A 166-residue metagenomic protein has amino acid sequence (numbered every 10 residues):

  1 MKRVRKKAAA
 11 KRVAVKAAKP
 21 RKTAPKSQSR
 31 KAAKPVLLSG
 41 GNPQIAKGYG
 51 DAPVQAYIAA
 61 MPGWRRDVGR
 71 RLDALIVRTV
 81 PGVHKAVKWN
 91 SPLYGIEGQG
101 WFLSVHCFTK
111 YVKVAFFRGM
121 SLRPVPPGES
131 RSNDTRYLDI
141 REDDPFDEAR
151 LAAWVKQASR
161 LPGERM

Functional and structural regions predicted by a protein language model:
K2-M166: Charge-dense, helix-prone N-terminal extensions
